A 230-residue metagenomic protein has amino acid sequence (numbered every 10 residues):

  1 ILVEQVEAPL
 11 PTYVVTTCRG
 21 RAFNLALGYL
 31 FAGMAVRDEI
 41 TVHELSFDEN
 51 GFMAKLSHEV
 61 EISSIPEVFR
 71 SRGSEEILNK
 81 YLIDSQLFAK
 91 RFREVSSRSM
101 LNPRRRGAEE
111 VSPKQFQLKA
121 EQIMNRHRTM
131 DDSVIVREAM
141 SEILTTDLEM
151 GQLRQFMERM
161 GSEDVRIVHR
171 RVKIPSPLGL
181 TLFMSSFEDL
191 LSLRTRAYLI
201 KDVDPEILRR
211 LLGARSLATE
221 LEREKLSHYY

Functional and structural regions predicted by a protein language model:
I1-Y230: Extended, highly charged accessory segments
